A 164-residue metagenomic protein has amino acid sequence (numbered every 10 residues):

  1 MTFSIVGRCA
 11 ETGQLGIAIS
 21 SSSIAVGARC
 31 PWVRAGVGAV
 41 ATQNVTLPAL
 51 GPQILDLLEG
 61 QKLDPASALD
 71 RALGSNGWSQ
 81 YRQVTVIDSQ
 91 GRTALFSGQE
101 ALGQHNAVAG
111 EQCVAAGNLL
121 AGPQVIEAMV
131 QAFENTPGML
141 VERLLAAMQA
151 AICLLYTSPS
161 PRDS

Functional and structural regions predicted by a protein language model:
M1-L155: Alpha/propeptide regions of enzymes that mature by internal proteolysis
Y156-D163: Conserved small/polar residues in nucleotide/adenosyl-binding loops
